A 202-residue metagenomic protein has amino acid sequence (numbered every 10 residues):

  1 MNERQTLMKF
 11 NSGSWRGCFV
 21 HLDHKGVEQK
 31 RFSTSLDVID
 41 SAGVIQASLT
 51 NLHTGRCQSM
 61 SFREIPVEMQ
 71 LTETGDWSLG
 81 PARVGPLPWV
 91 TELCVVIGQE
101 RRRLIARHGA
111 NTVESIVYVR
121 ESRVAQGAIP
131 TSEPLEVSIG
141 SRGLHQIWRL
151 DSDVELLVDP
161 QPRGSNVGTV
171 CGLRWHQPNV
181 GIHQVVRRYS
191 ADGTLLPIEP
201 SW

Functional and structural regions predicted by a protein language model:
R4-N11, R16-W202: Soluble ligand-binding/transfer domains with enclosed cavities or grooves
